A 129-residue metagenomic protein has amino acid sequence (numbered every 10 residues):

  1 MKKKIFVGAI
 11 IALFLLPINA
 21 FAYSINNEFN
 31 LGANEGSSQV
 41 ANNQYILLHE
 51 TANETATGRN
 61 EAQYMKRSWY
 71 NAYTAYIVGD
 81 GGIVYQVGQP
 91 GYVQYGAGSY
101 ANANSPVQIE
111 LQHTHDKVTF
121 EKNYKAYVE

Functional and structural regions predicted by a protein language model:
K2-I5, A9-G98, N102: N-terminal catalytic cores of peptidoglycan-degrading enzymes
Y70-N71, S105-E129: Long, well-ordered alpha-helical scaffolding segments within enzyme catalytic domains, especially pronounced
